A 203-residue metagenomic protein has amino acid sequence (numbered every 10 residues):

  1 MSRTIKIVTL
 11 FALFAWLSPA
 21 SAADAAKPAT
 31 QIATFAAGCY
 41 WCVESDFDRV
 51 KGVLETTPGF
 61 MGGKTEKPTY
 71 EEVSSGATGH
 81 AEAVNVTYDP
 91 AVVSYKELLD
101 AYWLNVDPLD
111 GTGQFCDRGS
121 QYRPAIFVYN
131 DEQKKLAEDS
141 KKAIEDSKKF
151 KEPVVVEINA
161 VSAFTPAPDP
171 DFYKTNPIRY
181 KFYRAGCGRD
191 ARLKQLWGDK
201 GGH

Functional and structural regions predicted by a protein language model:
S2, S21-H203: Flexible coil/turn and secondary-structure edge motifs
K6-P19: Bacterial N-terminal signal peptides
